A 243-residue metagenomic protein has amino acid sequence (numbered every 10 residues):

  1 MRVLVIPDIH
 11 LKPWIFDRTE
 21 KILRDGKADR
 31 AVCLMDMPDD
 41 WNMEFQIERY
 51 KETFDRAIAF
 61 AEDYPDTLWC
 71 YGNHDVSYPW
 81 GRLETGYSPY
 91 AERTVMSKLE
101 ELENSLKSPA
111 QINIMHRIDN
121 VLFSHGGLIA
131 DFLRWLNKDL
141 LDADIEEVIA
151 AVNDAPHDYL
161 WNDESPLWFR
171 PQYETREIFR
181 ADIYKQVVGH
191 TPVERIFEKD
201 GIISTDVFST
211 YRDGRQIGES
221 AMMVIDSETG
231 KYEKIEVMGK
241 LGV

Functional and structural regions predicted by a protein language model:
M1, K27-R30, Y64-D66, D119 (+1 more regions): A general structural motif
M1-L4, H116-F123, K199-G201: Beta-strand-turn-beta hairpins that frame and shape the catalytic cleft of phosphate-ester-processing enzymes
V5-I6, Y71, F123-S124, V188 (+1 more regions): Short hydrophobic beta-strand that contains or immediately precedes a catalytic carboxylate
I6, L11-L102: Core catalytic region of metal-dependent phosphoesterases/phosphodiesterases, especially metallo-beta-lactamase-like
H10-D17, D39-N42, H74-G81, I129-D131 (+3 more regions): Active-site environment of divalent metal-dependent phosphoester hydrolases
Y90-K107, I112-A181: Active-site-proximal loop/helix segment associated with metal-binding centers of metalloenzymes
Q172-I235: Conserved beta-sheet core of the metallophosphoesterase superfamily
K234-V243: Short, solvent-exposed aromatic-acidic interface loops
